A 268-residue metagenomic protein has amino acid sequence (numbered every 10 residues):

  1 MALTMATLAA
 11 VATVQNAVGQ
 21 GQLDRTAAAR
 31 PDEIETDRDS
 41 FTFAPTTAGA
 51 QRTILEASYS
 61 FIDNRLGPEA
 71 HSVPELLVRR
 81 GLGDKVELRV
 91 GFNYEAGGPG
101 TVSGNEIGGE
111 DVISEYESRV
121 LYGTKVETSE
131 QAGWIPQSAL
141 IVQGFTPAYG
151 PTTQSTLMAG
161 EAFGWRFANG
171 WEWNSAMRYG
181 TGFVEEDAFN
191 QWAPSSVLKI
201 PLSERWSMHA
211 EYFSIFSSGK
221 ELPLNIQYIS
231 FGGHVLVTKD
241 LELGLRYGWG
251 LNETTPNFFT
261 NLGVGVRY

Functional and structural regions predicted by a protein language model:
A2-A12: Bacterial N-terminal signal peptides
V18-Y268: Transmembrane beta-barrel domains of Gram-negative outer membranes and organellar outer membranes
